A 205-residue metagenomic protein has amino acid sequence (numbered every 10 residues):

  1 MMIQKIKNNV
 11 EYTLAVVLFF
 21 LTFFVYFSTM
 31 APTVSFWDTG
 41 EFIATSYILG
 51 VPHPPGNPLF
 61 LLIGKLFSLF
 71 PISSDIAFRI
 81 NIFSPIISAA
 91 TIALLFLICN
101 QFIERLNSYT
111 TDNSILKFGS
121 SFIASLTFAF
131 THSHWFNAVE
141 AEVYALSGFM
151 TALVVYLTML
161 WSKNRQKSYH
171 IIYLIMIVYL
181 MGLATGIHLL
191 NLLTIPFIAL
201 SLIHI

Functional and structural regions predicted by a protein language model:
M1-V25, T110-I123, I203: Start-transfer (signal-anchor) and selected internal transmembrane alpha helices of multi-pass inner/ER membrane
T13, L95-F130, R165-Y169: Transmembrane-helix signature of polytopic, membrane-embedded enzymes that assemble or transfer cell-envelope glycans
V16, I82-T111, L153-L157, I203: Transmembrane-helix motifs of polytopic, lipid-linked glycan transferases
S28, S73-A77, N81, Y109-S114 (+2 more regions): Aromatic- and kink-enriched transmembrane "portal" helix at the membrane-lumen/periplasm boundary that abuts
M30-F42, P52-G64, F78: Extracytoplasmic catalytic/substrate-binding loops of multi-pass membrane glycan-assembly enzymes
T45-I48, A124-S125, Y173-I187: Membrane-interface alpha helices of multi-pass inner-membrane proteins
P58, F70-A93, L97-I98, S114 (+3 more regions): Loop-to-helix entry region of an early transmembrane alpha helix in multi-pass inner-membrane enzymes
S108-I115, V154-Y173, M181, S201-L202: Membrane-interface transmembrane helices that cradle and orient dolichyl/undecaprenyl
